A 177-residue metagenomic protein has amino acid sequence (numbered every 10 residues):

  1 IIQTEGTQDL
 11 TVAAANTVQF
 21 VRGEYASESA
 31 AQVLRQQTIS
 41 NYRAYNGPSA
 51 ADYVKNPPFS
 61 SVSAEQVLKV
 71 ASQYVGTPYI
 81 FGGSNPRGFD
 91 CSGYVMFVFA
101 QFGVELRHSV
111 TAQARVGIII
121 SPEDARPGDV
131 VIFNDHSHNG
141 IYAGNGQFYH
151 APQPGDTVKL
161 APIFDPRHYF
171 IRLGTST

Functional and structural regions predicted by a protein language model:
I1-P78, Y169, L173-T177: Intrinsically disordered, low-complexity, Pro/Ser/Thr/Asn/Gly/Ala-rich spacer/linker segments adjacent to signal
Q3-V12, H108-R115, I119-P122, A143-T177: Aromatic- and glycine-rich peptidoglycan recognition patches
Q73-P127: Catalytic cysteine-centered active-site loop
